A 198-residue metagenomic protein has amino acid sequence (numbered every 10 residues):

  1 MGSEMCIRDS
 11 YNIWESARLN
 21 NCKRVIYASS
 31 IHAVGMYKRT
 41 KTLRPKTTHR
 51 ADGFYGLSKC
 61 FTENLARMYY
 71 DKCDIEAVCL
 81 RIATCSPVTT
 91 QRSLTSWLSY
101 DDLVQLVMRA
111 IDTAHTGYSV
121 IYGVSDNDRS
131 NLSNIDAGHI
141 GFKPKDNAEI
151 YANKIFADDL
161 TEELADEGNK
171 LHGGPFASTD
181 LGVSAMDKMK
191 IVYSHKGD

Functional and structural regions predicted by a protein language model:
M1-I7: Short, small-residue-biased leader/transition segments that mark boundaries at the very start of proteins
D9-I13, C22, S58-A66, L103: Conserved catalytic Lys-bearing alpha helix of Rossmann-like short-chain dehydrogenase/reductases
N12-R50: Conserved Rossmann-fold NAD(P)-dependent oxidoreductase catalytic core, especially the SDR/UDP-sugar
A17-N20, Y69-Y70, A110: Hydrophobic pocket-lining residues that define ligand/cofactor binding sites across diverse proteins
I26-S29, D52, R81-A83, V124: Active-site beta-alpha turn of Rossmann-fold NAD(P)-dependent dehydrogenases/reductases
K38-A77: Catalytic helix-loop patch of NAD(P)-dependent Rossmann-fold dehydrogenases
D71, R81-P87, W97-S119, D126: Alpha-helical substrate-binding/gating segment
D126-K143, D158-Y193: Conserved C-terminal active-site "lid" loop/helix of NAD(P)H-dependent oxidoreductases that clamps the redox cofactor
